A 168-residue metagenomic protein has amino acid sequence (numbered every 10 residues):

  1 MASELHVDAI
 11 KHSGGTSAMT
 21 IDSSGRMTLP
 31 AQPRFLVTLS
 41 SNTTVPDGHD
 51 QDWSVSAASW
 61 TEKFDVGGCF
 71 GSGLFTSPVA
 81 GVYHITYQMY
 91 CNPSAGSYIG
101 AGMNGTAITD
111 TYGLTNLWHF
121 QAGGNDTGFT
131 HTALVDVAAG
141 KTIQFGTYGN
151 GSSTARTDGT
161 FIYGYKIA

Functional and structural regions predicted by a protein language model:
A2-P30: Beta-strand-rich receptor-binding modules of extracellular spikes/adhesins
A18-T20, L74, L134: Short, surface-exposed charged micro-motifs
D22-S97, T115-Q121, S153-A168: Terminal (often C-terminal
G81-C91, G128-H131, K141-Y148: Extracellular beta-strand-rich recognition modules
G96-I108: Short, surface-exposed beta-strand/strand-loop-strand elements in extracellular ectodomains
Y112-T130: Extracellular carbohydrate recognition and processing domains and analogous Trp-centered ligand-binding platforms
V135-A139: Surface-exposed, short loops/turns at beta-strand junctions within beta-sandwich domains
